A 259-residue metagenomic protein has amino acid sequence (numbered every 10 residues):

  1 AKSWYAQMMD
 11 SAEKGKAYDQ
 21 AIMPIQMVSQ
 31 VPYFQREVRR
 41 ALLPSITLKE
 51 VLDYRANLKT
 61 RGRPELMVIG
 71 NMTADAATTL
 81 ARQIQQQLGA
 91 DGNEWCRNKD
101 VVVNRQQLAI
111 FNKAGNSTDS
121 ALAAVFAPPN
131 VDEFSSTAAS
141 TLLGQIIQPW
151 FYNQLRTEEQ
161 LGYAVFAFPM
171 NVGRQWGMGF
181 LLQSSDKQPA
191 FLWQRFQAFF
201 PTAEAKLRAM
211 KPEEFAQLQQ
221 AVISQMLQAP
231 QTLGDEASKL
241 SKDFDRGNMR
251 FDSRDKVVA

Functional and structural regions predicted by a protein language model:
A1-S45, R61-G70, D119-T141, Q154-A259: M16 family metallopeptidases and their MPP-like homologs
V31, E65-S120: An aromatic/glycine/proline-enriched structural segment found at the starts of mature extracellular/organellar domains
A56-T60: Glycine-rich phosphate/diphosphate-binding loops that line cofactor/substrate pockets in enzymes
R82-Q87, L142, Q197-A198: Short, solvent-exposed amphipathic alpha-helical segments in soluble enzyme and RNA/protein-processing domains
I146-N153: Short, internal acidic amphipathic alpha-helical interface segments that mediate docking to partner proteins
